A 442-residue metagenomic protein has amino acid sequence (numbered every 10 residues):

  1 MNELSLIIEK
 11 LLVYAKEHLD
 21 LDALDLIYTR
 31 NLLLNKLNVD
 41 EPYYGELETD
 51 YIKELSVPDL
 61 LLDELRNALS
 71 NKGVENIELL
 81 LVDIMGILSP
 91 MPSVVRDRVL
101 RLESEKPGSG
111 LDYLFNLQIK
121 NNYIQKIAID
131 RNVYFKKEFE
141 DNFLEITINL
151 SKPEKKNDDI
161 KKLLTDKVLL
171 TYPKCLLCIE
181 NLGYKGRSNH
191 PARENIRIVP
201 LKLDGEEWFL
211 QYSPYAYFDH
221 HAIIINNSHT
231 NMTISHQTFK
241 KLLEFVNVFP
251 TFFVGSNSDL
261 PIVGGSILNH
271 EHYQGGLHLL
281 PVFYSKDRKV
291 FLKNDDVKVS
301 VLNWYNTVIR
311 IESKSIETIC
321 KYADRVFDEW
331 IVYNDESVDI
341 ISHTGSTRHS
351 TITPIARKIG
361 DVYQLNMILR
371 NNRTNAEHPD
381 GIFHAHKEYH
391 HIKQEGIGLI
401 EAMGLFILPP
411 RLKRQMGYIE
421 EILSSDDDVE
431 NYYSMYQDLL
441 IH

Functional and structural regions predicted by a protein language model:
M1-I224, S228-N231, N303-N306, C320-A323 (+1 more regions): Active-site microenvironments that recognize anionic phosphate/pyrophosphate groups
N195-I198, N227-V254: Helical scaffold of the NTase/Pol beta-like nucleotidyltransferase catalytic core
Q237, V246-N269, G275-N334: Catalytic or ion-translocation cores adjacent to nucleophile or general acid/base/metal-coordination motifs in diverse
